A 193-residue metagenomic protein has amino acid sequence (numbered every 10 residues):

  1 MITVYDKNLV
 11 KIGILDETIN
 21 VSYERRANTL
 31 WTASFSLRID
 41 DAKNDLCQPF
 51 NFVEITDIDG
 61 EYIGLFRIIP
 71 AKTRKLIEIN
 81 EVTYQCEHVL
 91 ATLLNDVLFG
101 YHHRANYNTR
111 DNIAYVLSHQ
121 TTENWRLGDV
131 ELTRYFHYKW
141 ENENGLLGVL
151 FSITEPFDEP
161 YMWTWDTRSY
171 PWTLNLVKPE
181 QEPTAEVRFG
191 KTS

Functional and structural regions predicted by a protein language model:
M1, L46-N51, P156-D158, R168-S169: A short, compositionally biased
M1-Q48, Q85-L93: Juxtamembrane "anchor/assembly" segments of surface/extracellular structural proteins
I2-V4, F35, V53-I55, I68 (+2 more regions): Hydrophobic beta-strand residues in large extracellular and virion-surface proteins
I14-N20, I68-I69, Y135-H137, K191-S193: A broad structural signal for short, well-ordered beta-strand segments within beta-sheet-rich domains
V21-R25, K72-I79, S193: Short, surface-exposed linear segments at secondary-structure transitions and domain or protein termini
W31, N80-V82, Y170-W172: Envelope-exposed proteins and targeting segments
E54-C86, M162-W165: Short beta-strand and beta-hairpin "edge-sheet" elements
Q85-S193: Charged- and aromatic-enriched interaction segments used to assemble and dock large macromolecular complexes
